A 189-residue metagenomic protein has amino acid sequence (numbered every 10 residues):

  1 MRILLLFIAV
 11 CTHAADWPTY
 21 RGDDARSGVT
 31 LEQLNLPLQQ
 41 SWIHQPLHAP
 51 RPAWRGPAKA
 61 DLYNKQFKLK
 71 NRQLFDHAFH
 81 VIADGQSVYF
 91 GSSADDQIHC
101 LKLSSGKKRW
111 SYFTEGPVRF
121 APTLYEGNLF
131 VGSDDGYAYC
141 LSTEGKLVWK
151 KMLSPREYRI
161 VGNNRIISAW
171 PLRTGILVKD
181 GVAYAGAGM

Functional and structural regions predicted by a protein language model:
M1-F7: Sec-dependent signal peptide recognition, specifically the positively charged N-region followed immediately by
H13-M189: Noncatalytic, solvent-exposed loop/strand surfaces of beta-propeller-type extracellular/periplasmic domains
